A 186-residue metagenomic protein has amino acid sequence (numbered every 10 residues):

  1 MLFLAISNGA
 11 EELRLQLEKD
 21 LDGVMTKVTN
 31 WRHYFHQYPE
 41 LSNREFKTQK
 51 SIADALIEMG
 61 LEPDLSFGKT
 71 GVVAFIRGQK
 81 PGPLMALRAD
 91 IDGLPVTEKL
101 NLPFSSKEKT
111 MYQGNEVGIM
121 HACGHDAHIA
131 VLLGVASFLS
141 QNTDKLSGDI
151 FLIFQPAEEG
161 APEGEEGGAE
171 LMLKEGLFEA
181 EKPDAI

Functional and structural regions predicted by a protein language model:
L2-S7, V24: Hydrophobic h-region of N-terminal signal peptides that target proteins for export in Gram-negative bacteria
I6, F67-G71, P162: Short, charged N-terminal helix-start/capping segments
E12-H121, A130-G134, F138-F151: Acidic/His- and Gly-rich active-site-bordering loop/insert found across diverse amide/peptide-bond hydrolases
C123-H125: Membrane-interface loop-to-helix entry segments
A127-I186: Acidic/histidine-rich catalytic neighborhood of metal-dependent amide-processing enzymes
